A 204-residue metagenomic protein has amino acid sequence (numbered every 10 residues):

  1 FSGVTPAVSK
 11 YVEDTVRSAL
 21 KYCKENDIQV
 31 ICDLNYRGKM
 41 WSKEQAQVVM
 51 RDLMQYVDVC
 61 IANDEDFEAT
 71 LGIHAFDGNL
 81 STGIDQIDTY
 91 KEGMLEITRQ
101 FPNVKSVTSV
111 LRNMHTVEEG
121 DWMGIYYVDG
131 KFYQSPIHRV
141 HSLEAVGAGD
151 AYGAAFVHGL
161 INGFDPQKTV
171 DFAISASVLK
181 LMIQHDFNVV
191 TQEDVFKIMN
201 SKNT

Functional and structural regions predicted by a protein language model:
F1-F132, H138-R139, T191-K197, N203: Ribokinase/PfkB-type carbohydrate-kinase core domain
Y133-K202: Conserved post-catalytic alpha-helical subdomain immediately downstream of the catalytic base and nucleotide-binding
